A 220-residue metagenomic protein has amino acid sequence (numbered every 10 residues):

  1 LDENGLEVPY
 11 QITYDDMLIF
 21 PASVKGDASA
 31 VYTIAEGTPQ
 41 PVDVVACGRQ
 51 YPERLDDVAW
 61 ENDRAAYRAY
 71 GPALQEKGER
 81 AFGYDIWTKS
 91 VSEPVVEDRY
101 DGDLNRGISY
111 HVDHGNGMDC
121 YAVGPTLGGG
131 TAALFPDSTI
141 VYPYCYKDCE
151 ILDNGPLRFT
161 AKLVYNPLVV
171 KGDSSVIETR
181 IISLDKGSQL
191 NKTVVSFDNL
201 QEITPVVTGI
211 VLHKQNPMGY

Functional and structural regions predicted by a protein language model:
L1-R49, L55, F82: Alpha-mannosidase-like glycoside hydrolase catalytic domains involved in N-glycan trimming, generalizing to other
P9-I12, R49-P52, V58-W60, K147-N154 (+1 more regions): Short, exposed beta-strand/loop patches in secreted or surface proteins that constitute
M17-I19, S29-V31, R158-T160, T179 (+1 more regions): Intrinsic-disorder/low-complexity, polar/charged segments enriched in Ser/Thr/Lys/Arg/Asp/Glu/Gln
S23-K25, A35-G37, V164-N166, S196-L200 (+1 more regions): Solvent-exposed residues in well-ordered beta-strands and their adjoining turns, especially edge/terminal strands
V24-G26, P52-R54, A59-E61, D153-L157 (+3 more regions): Solvent-exposed loop and beta-edge segments used for protein-protein assembly and interaction
T33-I140: Solvent-exposed N-terminal domain segments of exported/luminal and surface proteins
N105-G187: Extended, loop-rich substrate-binding clefts of extracytoplasmic carbohydrate-active enzymes
E178-R180, L184, Q189-Y220: Acidic (Asp/Glu-rich), glycine- and aromatic
